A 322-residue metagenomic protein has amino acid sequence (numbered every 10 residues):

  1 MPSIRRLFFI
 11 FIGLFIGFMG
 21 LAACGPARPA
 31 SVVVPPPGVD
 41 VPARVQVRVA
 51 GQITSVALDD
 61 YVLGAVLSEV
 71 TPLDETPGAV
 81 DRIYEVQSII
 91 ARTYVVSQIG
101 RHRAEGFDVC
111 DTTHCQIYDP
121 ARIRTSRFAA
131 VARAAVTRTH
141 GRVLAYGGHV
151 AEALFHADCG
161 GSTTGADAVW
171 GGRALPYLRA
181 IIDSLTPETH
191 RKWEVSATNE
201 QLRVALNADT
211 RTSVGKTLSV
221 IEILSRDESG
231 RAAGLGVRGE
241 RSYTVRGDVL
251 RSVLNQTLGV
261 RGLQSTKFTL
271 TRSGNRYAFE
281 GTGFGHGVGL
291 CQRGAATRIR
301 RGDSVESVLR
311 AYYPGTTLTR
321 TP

Functional and structural regions predicted by a protein language model:
M1-P322: Conserved, single-site charged/polar hotspot
